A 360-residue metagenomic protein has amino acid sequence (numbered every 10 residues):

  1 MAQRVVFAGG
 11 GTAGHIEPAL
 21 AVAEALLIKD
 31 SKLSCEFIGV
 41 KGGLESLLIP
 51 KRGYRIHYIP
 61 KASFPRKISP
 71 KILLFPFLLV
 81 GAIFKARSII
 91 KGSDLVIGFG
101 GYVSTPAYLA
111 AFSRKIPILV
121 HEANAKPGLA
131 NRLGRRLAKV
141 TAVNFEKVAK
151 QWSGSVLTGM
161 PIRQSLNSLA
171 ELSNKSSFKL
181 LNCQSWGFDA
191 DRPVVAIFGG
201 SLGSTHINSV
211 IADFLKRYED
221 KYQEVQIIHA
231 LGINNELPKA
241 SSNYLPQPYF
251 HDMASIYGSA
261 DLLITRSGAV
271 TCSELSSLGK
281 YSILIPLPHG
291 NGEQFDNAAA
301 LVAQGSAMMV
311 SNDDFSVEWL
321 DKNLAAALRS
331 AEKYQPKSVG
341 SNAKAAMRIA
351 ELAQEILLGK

Functional and structural regions predicted by a protein language model:
Q3-G10, K29-L78, G199, S311-D313: Conserved nucleotide-sugar phosphate-binding/catalytic loop shared by glycosyltransferases and other
R4, L44, F112-S176: Active-site-proximal region of nucleotide-activated glycan assembly enzymes, centered on histidine/acidic-rich loops
I38, G43, L48-R52, S168-L180 (+3 more regions): Donor-nucleotide binding loops and adjacent catalytic segments primarily of GT-B fold Leloir glycosyltransferases
R66-L95, S113: An amphipathic, basic-hydrophobic alpha-helix
S93-L95, G258-C272, K280: Acidic donor-binding loop of glycosyltransferase active sites
Q184, E332-A343: A short, well-ordered alpha-helix in the C-terminal region of glycosyltransferases
Q304-S311, F315-E332: C-terminal "capping" alpha-helix adjacent to the active site of nucleotide-linked donor transferases in cell-envelope
L328-R329, N342-K360: C-terminal alpha-helical cap of glycosyltransferases
